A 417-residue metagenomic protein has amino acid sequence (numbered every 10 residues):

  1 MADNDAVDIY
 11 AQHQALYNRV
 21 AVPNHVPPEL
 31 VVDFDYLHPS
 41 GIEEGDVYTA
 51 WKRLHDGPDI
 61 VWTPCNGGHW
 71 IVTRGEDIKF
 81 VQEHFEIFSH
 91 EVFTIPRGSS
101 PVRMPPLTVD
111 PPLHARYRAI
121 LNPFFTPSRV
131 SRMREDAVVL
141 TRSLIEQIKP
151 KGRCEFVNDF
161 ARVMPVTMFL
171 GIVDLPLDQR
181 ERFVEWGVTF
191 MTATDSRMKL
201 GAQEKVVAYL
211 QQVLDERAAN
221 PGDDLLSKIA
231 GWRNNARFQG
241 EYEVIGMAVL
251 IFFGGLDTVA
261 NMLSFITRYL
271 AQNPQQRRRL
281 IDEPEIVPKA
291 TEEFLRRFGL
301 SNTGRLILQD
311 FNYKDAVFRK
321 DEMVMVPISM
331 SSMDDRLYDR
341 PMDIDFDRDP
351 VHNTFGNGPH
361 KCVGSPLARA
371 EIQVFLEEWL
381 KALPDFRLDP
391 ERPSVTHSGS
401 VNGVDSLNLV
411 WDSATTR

Functional and structural regions predicted by a protein language model:
M1-R417: Cytochrome P450
